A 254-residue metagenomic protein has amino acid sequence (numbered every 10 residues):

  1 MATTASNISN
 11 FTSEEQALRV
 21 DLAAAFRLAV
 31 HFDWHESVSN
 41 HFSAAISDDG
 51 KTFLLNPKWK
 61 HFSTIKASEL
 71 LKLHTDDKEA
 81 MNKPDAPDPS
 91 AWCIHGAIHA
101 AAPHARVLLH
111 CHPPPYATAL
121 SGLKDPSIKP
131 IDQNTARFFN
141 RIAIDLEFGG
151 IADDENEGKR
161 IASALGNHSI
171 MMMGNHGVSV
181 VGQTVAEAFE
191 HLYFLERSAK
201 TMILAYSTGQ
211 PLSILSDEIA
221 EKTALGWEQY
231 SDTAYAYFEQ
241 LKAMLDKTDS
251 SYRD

Functional and structural regions predicted by a protein language model:
M1-D254: Glycine-rich flexible loops
